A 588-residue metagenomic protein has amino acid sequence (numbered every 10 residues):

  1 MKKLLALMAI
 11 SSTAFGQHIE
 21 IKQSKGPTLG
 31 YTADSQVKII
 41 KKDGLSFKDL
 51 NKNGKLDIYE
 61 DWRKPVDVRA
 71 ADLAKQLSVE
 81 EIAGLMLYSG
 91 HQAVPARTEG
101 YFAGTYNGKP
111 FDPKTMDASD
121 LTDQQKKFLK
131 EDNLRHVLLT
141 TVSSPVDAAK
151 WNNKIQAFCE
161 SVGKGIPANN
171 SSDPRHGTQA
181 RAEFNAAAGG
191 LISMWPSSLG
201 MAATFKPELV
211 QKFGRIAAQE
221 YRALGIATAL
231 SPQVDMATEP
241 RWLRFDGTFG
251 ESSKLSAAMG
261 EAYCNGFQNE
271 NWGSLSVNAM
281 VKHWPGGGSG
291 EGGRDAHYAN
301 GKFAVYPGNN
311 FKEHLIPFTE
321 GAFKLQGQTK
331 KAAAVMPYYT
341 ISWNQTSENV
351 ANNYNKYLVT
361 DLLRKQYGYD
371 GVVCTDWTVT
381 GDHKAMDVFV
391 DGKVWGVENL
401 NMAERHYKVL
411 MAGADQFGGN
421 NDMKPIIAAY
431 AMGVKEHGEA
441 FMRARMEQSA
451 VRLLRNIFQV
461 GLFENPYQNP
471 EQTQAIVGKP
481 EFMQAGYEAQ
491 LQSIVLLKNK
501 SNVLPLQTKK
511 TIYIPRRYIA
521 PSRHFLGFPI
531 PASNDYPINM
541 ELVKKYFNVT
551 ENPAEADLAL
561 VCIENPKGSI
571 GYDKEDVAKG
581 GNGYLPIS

Functional and structural regions predicted by a protein language model:
M1-H18: Bacterial Sec-dependent N-terminal signal peptides
G16-S588: Glycoside hydrolase catalytic-domain context in secreted enzymes
